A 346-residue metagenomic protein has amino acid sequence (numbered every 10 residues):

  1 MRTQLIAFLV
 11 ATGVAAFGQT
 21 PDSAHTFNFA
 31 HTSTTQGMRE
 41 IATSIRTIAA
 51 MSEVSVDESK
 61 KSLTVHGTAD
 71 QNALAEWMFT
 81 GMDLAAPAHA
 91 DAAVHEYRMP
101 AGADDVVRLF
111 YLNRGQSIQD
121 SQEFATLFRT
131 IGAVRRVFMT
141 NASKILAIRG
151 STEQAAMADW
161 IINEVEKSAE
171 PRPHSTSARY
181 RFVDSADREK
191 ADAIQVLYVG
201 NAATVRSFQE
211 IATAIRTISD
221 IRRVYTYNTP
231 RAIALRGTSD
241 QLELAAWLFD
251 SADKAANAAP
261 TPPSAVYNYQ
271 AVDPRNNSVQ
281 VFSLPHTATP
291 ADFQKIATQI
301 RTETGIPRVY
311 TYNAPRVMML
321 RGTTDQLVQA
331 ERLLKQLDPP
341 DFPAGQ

Functional and structural regions predicted by a protein language model:
M1-Q346: Sec-dependent N-terminal signal peptides of Gram-negative outer-membrane/periplasmic proteins
